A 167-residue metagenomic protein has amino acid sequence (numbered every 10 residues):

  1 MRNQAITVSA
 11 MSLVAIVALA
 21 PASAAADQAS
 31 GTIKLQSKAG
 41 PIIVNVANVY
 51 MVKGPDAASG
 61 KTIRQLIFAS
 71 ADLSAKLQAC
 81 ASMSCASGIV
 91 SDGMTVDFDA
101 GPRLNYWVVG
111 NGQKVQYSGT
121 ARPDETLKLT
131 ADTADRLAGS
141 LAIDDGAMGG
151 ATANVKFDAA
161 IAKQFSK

Functional and structural regions predicted by a protein language model:
M1-M11: Bacterial N-terminal signal peptides that target proteins for export
S9-A20: Bacterial N-terminal signal peptides
A25-V44: Short N-terminal segments immediately surrounding and downstream of signal-peptide cleavage
Q28-S30, K61-Q65, A134-S140: Short, hydrophobic/aromatic-rich segments at coil-to-beta transitions
P41-N45, G119-D124, A151-D158: Amphipathic hydrophobic-ligand
A47-K53: A short, sequence-level motif marking secondary-structure junctions
G54-A131: Surface-exposed helix/loop patches within compact recognition domains
A131-K167: C-terminal or internal capping secondary-structure element at the end of a domain, subdomain, or sheet
